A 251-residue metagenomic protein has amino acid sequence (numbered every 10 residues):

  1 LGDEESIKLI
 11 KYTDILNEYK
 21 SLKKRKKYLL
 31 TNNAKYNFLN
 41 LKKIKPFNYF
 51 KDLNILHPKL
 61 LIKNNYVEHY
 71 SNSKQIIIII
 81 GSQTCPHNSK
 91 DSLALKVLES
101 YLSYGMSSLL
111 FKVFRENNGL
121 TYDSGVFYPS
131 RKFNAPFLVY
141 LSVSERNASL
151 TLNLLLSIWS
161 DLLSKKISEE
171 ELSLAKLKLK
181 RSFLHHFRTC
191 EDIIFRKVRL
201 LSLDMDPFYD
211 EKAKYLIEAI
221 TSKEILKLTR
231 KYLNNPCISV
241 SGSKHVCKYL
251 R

Functional and structural regions predicted by a protein language model:
L1-D52, H57, T84-P86, S103 (+1 more regions): Charge-rich, well-structured scaffold segments of protease-associated domains
K51-F111, L216: His/Glu-based metal-binding/catalytic segments typifying zinc-dependent metallopeptidases
